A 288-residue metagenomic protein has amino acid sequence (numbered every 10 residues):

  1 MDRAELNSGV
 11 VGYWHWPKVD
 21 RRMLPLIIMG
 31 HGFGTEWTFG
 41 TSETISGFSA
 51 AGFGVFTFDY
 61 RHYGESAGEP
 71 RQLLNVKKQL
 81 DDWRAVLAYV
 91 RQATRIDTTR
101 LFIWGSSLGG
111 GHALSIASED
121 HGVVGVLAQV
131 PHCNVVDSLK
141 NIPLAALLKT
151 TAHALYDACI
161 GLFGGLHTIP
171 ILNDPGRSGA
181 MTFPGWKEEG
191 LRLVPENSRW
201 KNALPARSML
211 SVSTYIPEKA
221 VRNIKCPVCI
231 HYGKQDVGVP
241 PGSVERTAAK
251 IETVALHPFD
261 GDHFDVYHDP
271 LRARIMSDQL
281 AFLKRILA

Functional and structural regions predicted by a protein language model:
M1-R22: N-terminal cap/lid segment of alpha/beta-hydrolase-fold proteins
L6, W37, Y63-T98, F102 (+1 more regions): Catalytic nucleophile-loop/oxyanion-hole region of alpha/beta-hydrolase and closely related hydrolase-like folds
G34-S46, Y60, G242: The serine-hydrolase catalytic nucleophile loop
G47-A67: Conserved alpha/beta-hydrolase
L114-N197: Alpha/beta-hydrolase-fold enzymes
I224, I230-Y232: Short beta-strand/loop motif that positions the catalytic acidic residue of the alpha/beta-hydrolase fold
V237-S243: Conserved alpha/beta-hydrolase "acid-adjacent" motif
H257-A288: Catalytic active-site module of serine/aspartate enzymes centered on a nucleophile-bearing elbow/loop
